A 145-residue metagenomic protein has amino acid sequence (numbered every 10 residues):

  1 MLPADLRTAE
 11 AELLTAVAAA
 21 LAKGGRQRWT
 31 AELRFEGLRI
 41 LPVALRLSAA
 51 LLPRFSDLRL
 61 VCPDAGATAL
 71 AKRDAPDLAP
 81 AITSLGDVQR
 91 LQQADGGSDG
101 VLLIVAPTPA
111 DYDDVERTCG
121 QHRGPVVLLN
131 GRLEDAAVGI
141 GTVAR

Functional and structural regions predicted by a protein language model:
M1-D74: Extended, compositionally biased accessory segments flanking or bridging domains
E12, P63-S98, D111: A short, well-structured beta->alpha microelement
L21-R26, L51-S56, Q92-G100, C119-R123: Flexible, charged surface loops at secondary-structure boundaries
Q27-A31, S56-L60, D99-I104, R123-G131: Hydrophobic beta-strand segments of well-ordered beta-sheets in folded domains
F35-I40, G66-T68, L91, V101-D113 (+2 more regions): Short acidic, S/G/P-rich loop/turn micro-motifs used as interaction or catalytic elements
V43-L47, D113-T118: A short acidic, amphipathic alpha-helical/loop segment
S48-R59, A75-G86, G120-N130: Structural alpha-beta junctions
A69-R73, E134-R145: Glycine-rich, charge-decorated loop segments at or immediately adjacent to ligand/cofactor-binding or catalytic sites
